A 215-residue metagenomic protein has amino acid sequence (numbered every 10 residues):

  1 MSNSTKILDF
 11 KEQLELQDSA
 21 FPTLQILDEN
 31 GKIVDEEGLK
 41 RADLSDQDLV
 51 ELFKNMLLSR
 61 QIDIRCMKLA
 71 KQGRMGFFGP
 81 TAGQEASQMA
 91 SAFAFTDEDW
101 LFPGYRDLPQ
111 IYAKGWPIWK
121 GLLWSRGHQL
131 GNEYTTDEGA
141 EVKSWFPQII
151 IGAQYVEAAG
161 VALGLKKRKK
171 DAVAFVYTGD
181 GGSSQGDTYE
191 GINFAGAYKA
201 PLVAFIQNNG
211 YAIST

Functional and structural regions predicted by a protein language model:
M1-F102: N-terminal amphipathic, basic-rich helices that act as targeting or association modules
E15, Q207-T215: Thiamine diphosphate
I33, L108, N209-A212: A short, flexible beta-alpha/helix-coil linker loop
D35, Y134, I213: Short acidic/His/Gly/Ser-rich catalytic and metal-binding motifs that mark active-site loops of diverse hydrolases
Q61-I64, K68-Y198: Cofactor-binding active-site loop characterized by glycine-rich and histidine/acidic residues
G179, I206-Q207: Active-site flanking residues adjacent to catalytic metal/cofactor-binding acidic residues
P201-A204: Short, proline-centered helix/strand-breaking motifs
